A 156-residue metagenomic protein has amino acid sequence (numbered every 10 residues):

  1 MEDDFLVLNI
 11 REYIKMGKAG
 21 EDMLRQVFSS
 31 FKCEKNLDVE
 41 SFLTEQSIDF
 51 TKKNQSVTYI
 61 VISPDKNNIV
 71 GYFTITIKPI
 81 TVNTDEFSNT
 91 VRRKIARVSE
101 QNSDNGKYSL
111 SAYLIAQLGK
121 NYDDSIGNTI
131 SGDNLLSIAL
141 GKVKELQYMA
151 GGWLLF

Functional and structural regions predicted by a protein language model:
M1-G127, N134-F156: Non-catalytic substrate-recognition and accessory regions of acyl/acetyltransferase enzymes
